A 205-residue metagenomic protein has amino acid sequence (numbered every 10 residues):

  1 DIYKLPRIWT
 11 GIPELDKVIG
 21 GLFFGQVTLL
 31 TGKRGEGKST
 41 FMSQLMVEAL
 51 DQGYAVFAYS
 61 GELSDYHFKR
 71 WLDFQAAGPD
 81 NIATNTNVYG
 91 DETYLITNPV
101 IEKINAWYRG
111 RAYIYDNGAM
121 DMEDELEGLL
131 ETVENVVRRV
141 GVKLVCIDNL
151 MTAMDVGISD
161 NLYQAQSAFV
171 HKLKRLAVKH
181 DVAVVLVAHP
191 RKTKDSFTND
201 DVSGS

Functional and structural regions predicted by a protein language model:
D1-D80: The Walker A/P-loop phosphate-binding site
Y3, T28-G32, R111-A119, S159 (+1 more regions): Short, basic, glycine/proline-bearing loop/turn elements
E14, V18, G35, G61 (+3 more regions): Phosphate-binding/switch region of NTP-binding enzymes
S39-T40, L126-E127, D160-S167, H171: Non-membrane alpha-helical structural segments and their capping/turn regions in soluble enzymes
L45, V133, L173: Aromatic/hydrophobic pocket-lining residues that form π-stacking "cages" and hydrophobic walls in ligand
Q52, V140, K179-V182: Helix C-cap/helix->beta junction micro-motif
Y54-S159: Conserved inter-motif catalytic segment of the P-loop NTP-binding fold
